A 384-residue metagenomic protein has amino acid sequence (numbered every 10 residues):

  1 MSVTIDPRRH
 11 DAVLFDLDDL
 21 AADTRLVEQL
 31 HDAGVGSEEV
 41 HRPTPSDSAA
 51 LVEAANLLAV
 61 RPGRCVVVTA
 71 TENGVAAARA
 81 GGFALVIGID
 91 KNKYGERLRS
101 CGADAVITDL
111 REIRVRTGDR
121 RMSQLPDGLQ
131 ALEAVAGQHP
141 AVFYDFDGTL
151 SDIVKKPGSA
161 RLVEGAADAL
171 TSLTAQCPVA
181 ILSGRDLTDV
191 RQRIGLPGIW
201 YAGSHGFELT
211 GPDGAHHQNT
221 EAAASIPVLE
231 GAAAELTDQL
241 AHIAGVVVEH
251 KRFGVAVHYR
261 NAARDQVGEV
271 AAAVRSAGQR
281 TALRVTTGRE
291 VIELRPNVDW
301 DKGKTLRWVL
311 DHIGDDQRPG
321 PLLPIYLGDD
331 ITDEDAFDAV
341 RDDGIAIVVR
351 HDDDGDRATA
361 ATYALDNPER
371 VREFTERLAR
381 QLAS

Functional and structural regions predicted by a protein language model:
I5-E28, E133-G158, I181, L306 (+1 more regions): Asp-based phosphoryl-transfer active-site loop
R8-A12, S48-A76, G303-D338: Conserved Lys-Pro-Asp/Glu-containing loop-to-beta segment of HAD-superfamily phosphomonoesterases, centered on
V13-S48, A78, L170-R193, Y201 (+4 more regions): Substrate-recognition element of Asp-dependent hydrolases with the DxDx(T/V) motif
R25, D47-L51, T71-G74, V86-L98: Short glycine/proline-centered loop/turn elements that form peptide/ligand docking sites
R25-G34, V154-S172, A346-V348: Basic, amphipathic juxtamembrane/active-site segments that coordinate anionic phosphate or diphosphate groups
A80, I87-P126, G137, H216-N219 (+1 more regions): Mg2+-dependent phosphoryl-transfer enzymes with acidic/Ser/Thr/Gly-rich catalytic loops
R161-H250: Active-site phosphate-binding/coordination module
I243, E249-L327, I331-G344, V349 (+1 more regions): Conserved acidic, metal-coordinating active-site core of Asp-based, Mg2+-dependent phosphoryl-transfer enzymes
